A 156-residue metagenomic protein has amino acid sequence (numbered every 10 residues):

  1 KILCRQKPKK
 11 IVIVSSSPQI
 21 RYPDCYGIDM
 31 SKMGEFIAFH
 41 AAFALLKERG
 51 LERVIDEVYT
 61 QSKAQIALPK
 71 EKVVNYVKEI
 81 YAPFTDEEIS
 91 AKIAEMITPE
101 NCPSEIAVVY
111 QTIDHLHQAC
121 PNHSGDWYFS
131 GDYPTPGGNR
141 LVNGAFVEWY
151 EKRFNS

Functional and structural regions predicted by a protein language model:
K1-S156: PRPP-associated nucleotide enzymes
